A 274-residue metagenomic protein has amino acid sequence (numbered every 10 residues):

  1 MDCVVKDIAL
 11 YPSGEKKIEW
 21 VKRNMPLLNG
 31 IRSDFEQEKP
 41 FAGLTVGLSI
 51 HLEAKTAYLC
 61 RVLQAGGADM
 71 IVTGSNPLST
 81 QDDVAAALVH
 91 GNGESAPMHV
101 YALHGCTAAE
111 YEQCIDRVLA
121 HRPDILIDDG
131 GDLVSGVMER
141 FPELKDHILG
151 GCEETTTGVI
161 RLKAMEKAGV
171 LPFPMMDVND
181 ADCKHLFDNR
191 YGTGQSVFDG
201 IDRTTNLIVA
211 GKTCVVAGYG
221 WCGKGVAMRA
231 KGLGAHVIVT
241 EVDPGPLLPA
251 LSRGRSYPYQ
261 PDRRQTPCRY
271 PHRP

Functional and structural regions predicted by a protein language model:
D2-F41, V72-K212: Glycine/serine-rich phosphate-binding loop and adjoining beta1-alpha1 elements at the start of nucleotide-handling
R23-N24, L48-S49, A102-T107, P249-S252 (+1 more regions): Short, flexible loop segments at the rims of nucleotide/cofactor-binding pockets, characterized by
G30, E53, A68, A85-A86 (+3 more regions): Charge-rich, low-complexity amphipathic helices in intrinsically disordered tails/linkers adjacent to domains
L48-T56, N76-T80, G131-L133, W221-C222: Gly/Ser/Thr-rich loops at beta-strand to alpha-helix junctions that form or flank small-molecule/cofactor-binding
I50-A68, D188, G192-P267: Glycine-rich phosphate/diphosphate-binding loop of Rossmann-like nucleotide-binding domains
A120-G131, Y259-P274: Rossmann-like NAD(P)-binding element
